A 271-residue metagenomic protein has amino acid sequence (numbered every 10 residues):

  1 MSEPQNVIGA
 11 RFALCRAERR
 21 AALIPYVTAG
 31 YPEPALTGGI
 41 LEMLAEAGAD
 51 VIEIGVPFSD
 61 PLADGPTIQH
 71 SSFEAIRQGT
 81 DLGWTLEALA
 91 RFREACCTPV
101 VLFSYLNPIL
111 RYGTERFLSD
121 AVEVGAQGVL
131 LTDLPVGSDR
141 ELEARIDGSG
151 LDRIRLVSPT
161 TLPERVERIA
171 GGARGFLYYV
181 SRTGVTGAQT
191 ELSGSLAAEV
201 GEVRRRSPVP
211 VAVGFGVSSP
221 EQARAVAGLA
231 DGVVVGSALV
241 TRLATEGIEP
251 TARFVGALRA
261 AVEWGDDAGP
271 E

Functional and structural regions predicted by a protein language model:
E3, G201-V209, S218-E271: Alpha/beta catalytic cores of nucleotide-metabolism and tRNA/nucleoside-modifying enzymes
E3-C15, P34, D60-H70, R77-F92 (+6 more regions): Active-site-adjacent beta->alpha loops and helix N-cap segments on the catalytic face of soluble alpha/beta enzymes
C15-A22, A47-L62: N-terminal glycine-rich anion-binding loops that anchor highly charged ligand groups
E18-I24, A95-Y105, I146-V157, R204-G216 (+1 more regions): Short beta-strand/loop segments at the ligand-binding rim of alpha/beta enzyme cores
A22-Y26, V51-E53, P99-V101, Q127-G128 (+4 more regions): Structural preference for beta-strand elements that scaffold enzyme active sites
P25, L44, I52-G55, A121 (+4 more regions): Conserved, mostly hydrophobic/aromatic
P34-A45, T161-G171, R206, V213 (+1 more regions): Catalytic cores of alpha/beta
A49-S59, V124-L130, L134-S138, L177-G187 (+2 more regions): Glycine-rich phosphate-binding active-site loops on the catalytic face of alpha/beta enzymes
